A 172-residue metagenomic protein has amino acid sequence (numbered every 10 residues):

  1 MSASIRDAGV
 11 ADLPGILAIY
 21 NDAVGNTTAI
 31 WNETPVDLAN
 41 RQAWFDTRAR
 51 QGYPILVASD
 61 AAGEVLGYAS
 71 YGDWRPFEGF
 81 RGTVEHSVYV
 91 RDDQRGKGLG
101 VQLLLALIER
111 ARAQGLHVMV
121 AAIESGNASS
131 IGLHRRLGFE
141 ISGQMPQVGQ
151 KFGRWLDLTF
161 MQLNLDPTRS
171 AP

Functional and structural regions predicted by a protein language model:
S4-I16: A short beta-loop-alpha structural element at the N-terminal edge of CoA-dependent acyl/N-acetyltransferase catalytic
L17-W44: Conserved GNAT-fold acetyl-CoA-binding loop/helix
T34-D93, L104-L105, R110, N164-D166: Acetyl-CoA-dependent GNAT
S70-D73, E78, V120-I123, R135 (+2 more regions): Conserved catalytic-core motifs of GNAT/GCN5-like acyltransferases
G96-E109, G132-R136: Conserved acetyl-CoA-binding loop-helix of GNAT-fold acetyltransferases
A111-I123: Conserved GNAT acetyl-CoA-binding A-motif
P167-P172: Acidic/histidine-enriched, glycine/proline-rich intrinsically disordered or flexible terminal extensions
